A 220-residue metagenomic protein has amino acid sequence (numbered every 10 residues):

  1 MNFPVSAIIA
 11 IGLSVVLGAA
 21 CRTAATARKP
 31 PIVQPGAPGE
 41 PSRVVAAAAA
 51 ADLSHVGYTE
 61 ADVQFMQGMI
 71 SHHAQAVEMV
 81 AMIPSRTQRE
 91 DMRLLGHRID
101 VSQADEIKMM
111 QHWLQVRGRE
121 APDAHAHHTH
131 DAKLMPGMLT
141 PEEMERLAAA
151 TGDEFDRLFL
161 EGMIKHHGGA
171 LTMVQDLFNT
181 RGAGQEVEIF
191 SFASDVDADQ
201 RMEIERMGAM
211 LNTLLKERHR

Functional and structural regions predicted by a protein language model:
M1-I9: Bacterial N-terminal signal peptides that target proteins for export
L17-A20: C-terminal motif of bacterial Sec signal peptides marking the signal peptidase cleavage site
T23-R220: All-alpha RGS (Regulator of G-protein Signaling) helical domain and cognate RGS-like helical scaffolds
